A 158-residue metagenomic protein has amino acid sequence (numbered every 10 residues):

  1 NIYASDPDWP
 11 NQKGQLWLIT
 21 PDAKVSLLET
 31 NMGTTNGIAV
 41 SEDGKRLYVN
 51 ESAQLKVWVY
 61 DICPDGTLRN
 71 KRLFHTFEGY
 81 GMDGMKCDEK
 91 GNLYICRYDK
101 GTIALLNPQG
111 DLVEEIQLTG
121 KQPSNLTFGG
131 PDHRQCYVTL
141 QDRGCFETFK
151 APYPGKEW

Functional and structural regions predicted by a protein language model:
N1-Y3, P10-K13, L28-L47, T76-L93 (+2 more regions): Beta-rich, blade/repeat-based domains predominating in secreted/periplasmic proteins but also intracellular
S5, N50, C96, Y137-Q141 (+1 more regions): Residue-level marker for isolated small/hydroxyl-bearing positions within beta-strands of beta-sheet-rich domains
D6, T20, Y60-D61, L106-N107 (+1 more regions): Structural recognition of the beta-propeller blade-terminating site
P7-G14, S52-L55, Y98-D99, D142: Short, solvent-exposed loop/turn segments at conserved positions within beta-propeller repeat blades
Q15-W17, K56-W58, T102-A104, C145-E147: A short loop-to-beta-strand structural motif that recurs across blades of beta-propeller domains
K24-T30, R69-T76, D111-I116: A short beta-strand motif characteristic of beta-propeller blades
R46-G81, M85: Anionic-ligand binding region
Y60-T67, K150-W158: Short loop/turn segments immediately following beta-strands, especially the blade-tip and inter-blade linker loops
